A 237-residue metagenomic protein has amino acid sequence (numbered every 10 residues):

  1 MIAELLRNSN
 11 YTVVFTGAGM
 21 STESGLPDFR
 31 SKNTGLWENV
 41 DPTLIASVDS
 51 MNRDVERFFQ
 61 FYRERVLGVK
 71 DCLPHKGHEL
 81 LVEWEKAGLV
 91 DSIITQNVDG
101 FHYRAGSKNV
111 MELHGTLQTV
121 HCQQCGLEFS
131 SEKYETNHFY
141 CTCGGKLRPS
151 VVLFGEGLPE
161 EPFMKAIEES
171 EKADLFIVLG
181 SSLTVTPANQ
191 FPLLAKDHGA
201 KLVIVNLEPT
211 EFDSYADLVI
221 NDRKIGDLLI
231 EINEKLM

Functional and structural regions predicted by a protein language model:
M1-M237: Conserved catalytic core of sirtuin-type NAD+-dependent deacylases
